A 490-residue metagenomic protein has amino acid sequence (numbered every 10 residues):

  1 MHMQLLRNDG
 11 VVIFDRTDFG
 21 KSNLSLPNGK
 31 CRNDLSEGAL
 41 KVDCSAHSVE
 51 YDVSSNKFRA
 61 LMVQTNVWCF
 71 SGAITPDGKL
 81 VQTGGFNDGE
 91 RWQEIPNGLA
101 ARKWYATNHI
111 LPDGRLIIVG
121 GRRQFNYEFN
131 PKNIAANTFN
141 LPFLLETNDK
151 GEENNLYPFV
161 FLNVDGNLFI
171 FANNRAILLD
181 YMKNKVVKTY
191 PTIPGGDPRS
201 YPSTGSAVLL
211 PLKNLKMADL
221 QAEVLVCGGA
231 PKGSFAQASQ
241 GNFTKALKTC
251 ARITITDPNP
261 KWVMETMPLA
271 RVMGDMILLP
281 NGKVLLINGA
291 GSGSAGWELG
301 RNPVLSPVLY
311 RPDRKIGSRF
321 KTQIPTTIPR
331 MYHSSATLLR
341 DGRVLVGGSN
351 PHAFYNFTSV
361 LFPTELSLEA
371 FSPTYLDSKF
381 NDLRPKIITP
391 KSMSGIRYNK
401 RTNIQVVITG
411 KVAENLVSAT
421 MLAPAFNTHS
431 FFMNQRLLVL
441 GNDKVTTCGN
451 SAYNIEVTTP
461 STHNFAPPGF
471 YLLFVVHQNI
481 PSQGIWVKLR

Functional and structural regions predicted by a protein language model:
M1-Q4, D9, E37, A46 (+9 more regions): Beta-propeller and closely related beta-sheet repeat lectin domains
G10-L26, K30, G38, A46-E50 (+1 more regions): Immunoglobulin-like IPT/TIG beta-sandwich domains and homologous Ig-like subdomains
E37, D43-S55, E90-Q93, Q124-T138 (+4 more regions): Beta-propeller blade signature
L40, L61-V67, I95-K103, L144-E153 (+5 more regions): Short loop/turn motifs that recur once per blade in beta-propeller domains
E90-N155: Asp-box/WD-like beta-propeller blade repeats and closely related beta-sheet repeat scaffolds
D149-S294: Beta-propeller domains
I193-S203, P260-D275, P303-S306, D313-L339 (+1 more regions): Conserved blade-ending motifs and adjacent loop-strand segments that build the rim/top face of beta-propeller domains
S378-V417, W486-R490: Beta-strand/beta-sandwich contexts
